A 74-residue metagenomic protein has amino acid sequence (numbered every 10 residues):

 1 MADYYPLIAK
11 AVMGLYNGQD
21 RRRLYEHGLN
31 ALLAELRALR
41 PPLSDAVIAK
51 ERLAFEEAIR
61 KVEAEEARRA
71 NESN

Functional and structural regions predicted by a protein language model:
M1-N74: Cytosolic/nucleoplasmic/matrix-facing N-terminal domains/tails of membrane-anchored or organelle-targeted proteins
